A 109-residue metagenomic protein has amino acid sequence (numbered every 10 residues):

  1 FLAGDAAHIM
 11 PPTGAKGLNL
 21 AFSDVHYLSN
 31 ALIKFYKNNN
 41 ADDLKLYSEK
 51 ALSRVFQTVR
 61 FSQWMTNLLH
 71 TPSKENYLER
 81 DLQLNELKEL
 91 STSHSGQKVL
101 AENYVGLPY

Functional and structural regions predicted by a protein language model:
F1-P12: Short FAD-binding loop at a beta-strand-to-alpha-helix junction that anchors the flavin cofactor in diverse
P12-S23: A conserved FAD-binding loop/helix module that cradles the flavin
T13-A15, N30-Y109: C-terminal helical "tail/cap" subdomain of flavin- and related membrane-associated enzymes
A21, V25, L32-F35: C-terminal, non-catalytic macromolecule-binding modules
